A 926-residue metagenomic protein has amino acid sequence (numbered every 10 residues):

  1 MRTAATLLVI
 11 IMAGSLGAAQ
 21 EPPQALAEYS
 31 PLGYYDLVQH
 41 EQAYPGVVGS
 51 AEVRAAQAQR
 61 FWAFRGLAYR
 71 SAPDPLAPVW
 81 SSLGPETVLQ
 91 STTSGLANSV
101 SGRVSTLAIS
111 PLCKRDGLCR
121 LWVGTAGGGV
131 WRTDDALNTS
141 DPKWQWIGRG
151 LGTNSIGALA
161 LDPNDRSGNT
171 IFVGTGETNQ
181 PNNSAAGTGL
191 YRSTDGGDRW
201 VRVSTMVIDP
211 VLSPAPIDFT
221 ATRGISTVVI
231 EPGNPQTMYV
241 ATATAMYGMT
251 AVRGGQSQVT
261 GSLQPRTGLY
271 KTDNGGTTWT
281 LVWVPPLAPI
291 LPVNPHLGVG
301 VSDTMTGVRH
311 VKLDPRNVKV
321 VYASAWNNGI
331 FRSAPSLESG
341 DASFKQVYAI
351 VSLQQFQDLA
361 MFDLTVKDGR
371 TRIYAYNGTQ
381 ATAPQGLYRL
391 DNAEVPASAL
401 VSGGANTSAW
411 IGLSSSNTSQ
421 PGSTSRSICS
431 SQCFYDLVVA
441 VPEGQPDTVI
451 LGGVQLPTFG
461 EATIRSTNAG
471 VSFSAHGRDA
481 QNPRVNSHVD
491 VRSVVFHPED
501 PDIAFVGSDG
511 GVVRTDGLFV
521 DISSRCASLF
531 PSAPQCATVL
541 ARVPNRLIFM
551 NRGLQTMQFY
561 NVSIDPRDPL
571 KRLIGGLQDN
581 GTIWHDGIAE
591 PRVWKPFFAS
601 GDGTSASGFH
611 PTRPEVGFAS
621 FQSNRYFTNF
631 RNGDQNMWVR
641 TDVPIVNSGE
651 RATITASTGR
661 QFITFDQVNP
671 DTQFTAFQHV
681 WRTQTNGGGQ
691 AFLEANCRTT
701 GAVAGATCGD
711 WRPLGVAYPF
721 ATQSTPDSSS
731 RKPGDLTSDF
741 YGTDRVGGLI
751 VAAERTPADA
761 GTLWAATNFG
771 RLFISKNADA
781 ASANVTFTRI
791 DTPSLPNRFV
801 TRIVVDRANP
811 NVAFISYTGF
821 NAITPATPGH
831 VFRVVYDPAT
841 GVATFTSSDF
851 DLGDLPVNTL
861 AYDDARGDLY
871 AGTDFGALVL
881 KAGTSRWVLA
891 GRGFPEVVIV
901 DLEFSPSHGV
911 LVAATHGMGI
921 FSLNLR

Functional and structural regions predicted by a protein language model:
A5-S15: Bacterial N-terminal signal peptides
G17-A19: Signal peptide processing junction and immediate N-terminal pro/mature segment of secreted/exported proteins
E21-R926: Beta-propeller blade termini and top-face loops
